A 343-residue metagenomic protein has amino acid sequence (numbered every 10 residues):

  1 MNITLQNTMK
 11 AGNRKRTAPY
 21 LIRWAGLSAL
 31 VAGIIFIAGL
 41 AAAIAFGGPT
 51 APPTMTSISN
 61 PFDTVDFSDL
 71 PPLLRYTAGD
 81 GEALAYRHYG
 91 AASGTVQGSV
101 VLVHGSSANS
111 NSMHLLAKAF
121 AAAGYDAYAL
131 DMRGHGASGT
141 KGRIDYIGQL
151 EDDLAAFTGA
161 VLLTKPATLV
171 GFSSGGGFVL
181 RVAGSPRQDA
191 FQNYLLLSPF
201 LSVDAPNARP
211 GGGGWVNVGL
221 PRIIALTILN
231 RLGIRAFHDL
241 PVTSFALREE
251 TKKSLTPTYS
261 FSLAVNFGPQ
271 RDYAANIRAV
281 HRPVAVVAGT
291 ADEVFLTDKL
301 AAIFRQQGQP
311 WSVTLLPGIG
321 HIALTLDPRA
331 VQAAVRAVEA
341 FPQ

Functional and structural regions predicted by a protein language model:
K15-A78, L84-Y89: An N-terminal hydrophobic leader/cap segment in hydrolases
S106-K118, D298: The serine-hydrolase catalytic nucleophile loop
S107-S110, H135-V161: Catalytic nucleophile-loop/oxyanion-hole region of alpha/beta-hydrolase and closely related hydrolase-like folds
A117-G139: Conserved alpha/beta-hydrolase
L195-A205: Active-site nucleophile loop of the alpha/beta-hydrolase fold
V280, V286-A288: Short beta-strand/loop motif that positions the catalytic acidic residue of the alpha/beta-hydrolase fold
E293-K299: Conserved alpha/beta-hydrolase "acid-adjacent" motif
I319-R329: Catalytic histidine-centered segment of alpha/beta-hydrolase-like enzymes
